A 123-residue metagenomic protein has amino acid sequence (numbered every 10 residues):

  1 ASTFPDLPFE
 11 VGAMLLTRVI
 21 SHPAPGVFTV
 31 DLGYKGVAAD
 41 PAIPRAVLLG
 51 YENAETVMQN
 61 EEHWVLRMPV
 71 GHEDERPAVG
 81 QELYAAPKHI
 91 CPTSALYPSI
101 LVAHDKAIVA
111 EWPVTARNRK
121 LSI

Functional and structural regions predicted by a protein language model:
A1-I123: Active-site anion/phosphate-binding pocket segments in diverse small-molecule metabolic enzymes
